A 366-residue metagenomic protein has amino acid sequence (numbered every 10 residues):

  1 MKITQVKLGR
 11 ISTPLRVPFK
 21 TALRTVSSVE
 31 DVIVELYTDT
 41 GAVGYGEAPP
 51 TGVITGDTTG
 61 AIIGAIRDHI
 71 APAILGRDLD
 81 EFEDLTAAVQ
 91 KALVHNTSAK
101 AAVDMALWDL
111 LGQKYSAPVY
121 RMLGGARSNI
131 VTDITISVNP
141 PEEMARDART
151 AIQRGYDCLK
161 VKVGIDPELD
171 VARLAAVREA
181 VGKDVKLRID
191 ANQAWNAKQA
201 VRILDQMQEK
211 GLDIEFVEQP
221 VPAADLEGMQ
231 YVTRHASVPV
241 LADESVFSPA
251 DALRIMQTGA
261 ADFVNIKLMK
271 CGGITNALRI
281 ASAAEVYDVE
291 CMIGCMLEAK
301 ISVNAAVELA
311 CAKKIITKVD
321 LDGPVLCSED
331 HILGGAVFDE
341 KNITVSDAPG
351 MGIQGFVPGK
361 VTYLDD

Functional and structural regions predicted by a protein language model:
M1-R188, N192-V201, Q206-Q208, H235 (+1 more regions): N-terminal capping/lid subdomain adjacent to the active-site entrance of alpha/beta enzymes
Q5, C158, F216, F263 (+1 more regions): Residues at the N-termini of beta-strands
G76, A117, V238, V289 (+1 more regions): Short glycine/serine/threonine/alanine-rich loop segments
D80-F82, P118-M122, I214-P220, C295-M296 (+1 more regions): Flexible, glycine/charged-enriched surface loops at secondary-structure junctions
L111-G112, T233, A284, A310: A generic structural signal for well-ordered alpha-helical segments
V161, P167-S302, H331, A336-F338: Catalytic core of soluble alpha/beta enzymes
E298-V337, A348: Active-site pocket-lining/capping segments in soluble small-molecule metabolic enzymes
